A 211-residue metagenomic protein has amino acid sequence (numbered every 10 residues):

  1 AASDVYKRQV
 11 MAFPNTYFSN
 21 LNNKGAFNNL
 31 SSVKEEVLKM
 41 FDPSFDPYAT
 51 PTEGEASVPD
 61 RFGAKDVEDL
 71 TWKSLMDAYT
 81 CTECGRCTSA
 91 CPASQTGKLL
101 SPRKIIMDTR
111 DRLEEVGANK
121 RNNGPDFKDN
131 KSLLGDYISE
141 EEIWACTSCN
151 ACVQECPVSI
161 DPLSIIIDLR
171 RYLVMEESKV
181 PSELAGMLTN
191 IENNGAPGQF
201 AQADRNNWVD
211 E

Functional and structural regions predicted by a protein language model:
A1-Y6: Short, small-residue-biased leader/transition segments that mark boundaries at the very start of proteins
V10-Y17, I165-D168: Membrane-spanning helices that line or support transport/gating and their immediate boundary helices in channels
P14-S44, D108-E115, M175, K179: Juxtamembrane inter-helical linkers in multi-pass membrane proteins
L30-L99, F200-A203: Non-transmembrane accessory domains of multi-pass membrane transporters/channels
D69-A78, L113, G117-E211: Iron-sulfur-cluster electron-transfer modules
C81-C87, C91, I105, C146-C152 (+1 more regions): Short cysteine clusters
S101-R103: Juxtamembrane segments of multi-pass membrane proteins
